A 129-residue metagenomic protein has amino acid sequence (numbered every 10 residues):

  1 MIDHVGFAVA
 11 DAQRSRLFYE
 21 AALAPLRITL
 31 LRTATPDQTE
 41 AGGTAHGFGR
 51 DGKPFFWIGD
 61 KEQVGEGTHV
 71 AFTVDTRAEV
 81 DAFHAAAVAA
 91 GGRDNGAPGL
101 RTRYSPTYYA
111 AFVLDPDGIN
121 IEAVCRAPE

Functional and structural regions predicted by a protein language model:
M1-D3: Extreme N-terminal starter segment of soluble prokaryotic enzymes
A8-K53: Core segments of cupin and vicinal oxygen chelate
A10-R14, A71-P116: Vicinal oxygen chelate
L31, F56-I58, D94-P98: A short linear hydrophobic-aromatic micro-motif
Q38-A82: Long, continuous compositionally biased terminal/linker segments
T102-R103, R126-E129: A short acidic/small-residue loop/turn micro-motif
I121-A123: Short glycine-/small-residue motifs
